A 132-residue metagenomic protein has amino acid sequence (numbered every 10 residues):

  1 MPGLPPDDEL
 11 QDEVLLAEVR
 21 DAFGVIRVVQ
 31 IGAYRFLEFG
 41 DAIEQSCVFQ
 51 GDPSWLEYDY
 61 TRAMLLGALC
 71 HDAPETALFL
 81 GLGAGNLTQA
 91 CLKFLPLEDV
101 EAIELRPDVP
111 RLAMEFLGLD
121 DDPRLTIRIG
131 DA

Functional and structural regions predicted by a protein language model:
M1-P74, K93, D99: Rossmann-like AdoMet
G51-A132: The AdoMet/dcAdoMet-binding core of the Class I SAM-like
